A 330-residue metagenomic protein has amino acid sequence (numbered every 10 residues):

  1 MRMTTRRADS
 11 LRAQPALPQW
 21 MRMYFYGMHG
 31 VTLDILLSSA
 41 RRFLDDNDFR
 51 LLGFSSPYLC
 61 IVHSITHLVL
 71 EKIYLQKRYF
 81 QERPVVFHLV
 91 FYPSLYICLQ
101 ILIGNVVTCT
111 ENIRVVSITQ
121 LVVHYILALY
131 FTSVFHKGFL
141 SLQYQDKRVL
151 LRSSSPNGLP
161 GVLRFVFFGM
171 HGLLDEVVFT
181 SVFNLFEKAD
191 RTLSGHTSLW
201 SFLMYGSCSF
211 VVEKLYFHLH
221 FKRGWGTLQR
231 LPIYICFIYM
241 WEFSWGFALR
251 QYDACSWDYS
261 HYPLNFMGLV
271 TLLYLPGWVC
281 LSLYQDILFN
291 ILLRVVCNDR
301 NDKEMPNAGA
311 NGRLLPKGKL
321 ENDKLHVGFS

Functional and structural regions predicted by a protein language model:
M1-S330: Aromatic-rich, lipid-facing transmembrane alpha helices and their immediate juxtamembrane interface loops in integral
